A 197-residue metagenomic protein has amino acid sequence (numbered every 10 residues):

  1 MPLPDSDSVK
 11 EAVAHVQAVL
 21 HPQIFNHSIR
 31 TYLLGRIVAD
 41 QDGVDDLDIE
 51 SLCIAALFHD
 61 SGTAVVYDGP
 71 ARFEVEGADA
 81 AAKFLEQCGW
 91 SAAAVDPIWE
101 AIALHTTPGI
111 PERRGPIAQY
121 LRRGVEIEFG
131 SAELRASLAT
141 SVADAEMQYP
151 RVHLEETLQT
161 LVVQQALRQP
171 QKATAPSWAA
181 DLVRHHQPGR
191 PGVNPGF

Functional and structural regions predicted by a protein language model:
M1-G62: Acidic/His-rich, divalent-metal-binding segments that scaffold phosphate/diphosphate chemistry
V19-F25, I29-D45, W90, T107-F197: Divalent metal-dependent phosphate-bond-processing catalytic cores, especially two-metal-ion Mg2+/Mn2+ enzymes that act
N26, L47-S51, R72, E76 (+2 more regions): Alpha-helix N-cap and coil->helix boundary residues
R30-L33, R72-C88: An active-site-proximal "capping" alpha-helix that borders the catalytic cofactor pocket
I49-Y67, F73, G77, W99-P108: His-Asp-centered metal-binding catalytic motifs of divalent-metal-dependent phosphohydrolases/nucleases
Y67-A80, I117, R122-R123: Surface-exposed flexible segments
D79-E86, E100-A103, A118, V125: A broadly conserved amphipathic alpha-helix scaffold signal in soluble, globular proteins
A82, E86-I98, P111: Internal catalytic or translocation cores that form aromatic/hydrophobic pockets or channels for amphipathic metabolites
